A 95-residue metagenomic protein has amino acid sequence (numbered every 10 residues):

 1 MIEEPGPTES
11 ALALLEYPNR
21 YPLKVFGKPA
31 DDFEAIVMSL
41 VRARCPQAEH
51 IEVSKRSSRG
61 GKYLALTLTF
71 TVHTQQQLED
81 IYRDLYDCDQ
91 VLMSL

Functional and structural regions predicted by a protein language model:
M1-A65, T71-L95: Long, contiguous binding/interaction regions
